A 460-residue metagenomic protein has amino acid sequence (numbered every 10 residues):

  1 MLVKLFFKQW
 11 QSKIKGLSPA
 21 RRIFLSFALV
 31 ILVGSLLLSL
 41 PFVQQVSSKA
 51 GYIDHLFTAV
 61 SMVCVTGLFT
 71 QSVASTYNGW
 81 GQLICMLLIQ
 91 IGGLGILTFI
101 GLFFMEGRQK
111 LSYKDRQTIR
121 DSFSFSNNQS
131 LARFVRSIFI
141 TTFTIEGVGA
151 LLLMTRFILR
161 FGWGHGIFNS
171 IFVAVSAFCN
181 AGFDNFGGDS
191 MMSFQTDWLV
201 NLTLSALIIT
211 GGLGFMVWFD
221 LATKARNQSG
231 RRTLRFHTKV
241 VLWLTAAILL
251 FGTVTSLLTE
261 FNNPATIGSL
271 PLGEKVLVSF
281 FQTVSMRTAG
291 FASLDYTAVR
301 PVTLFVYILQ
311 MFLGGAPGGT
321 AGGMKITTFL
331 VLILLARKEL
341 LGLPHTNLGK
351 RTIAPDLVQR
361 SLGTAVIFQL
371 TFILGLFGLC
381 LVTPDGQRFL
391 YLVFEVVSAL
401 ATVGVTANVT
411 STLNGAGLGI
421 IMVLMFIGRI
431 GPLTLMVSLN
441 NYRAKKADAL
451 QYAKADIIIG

Functional and structural regions predicted by a protein language model:
M1-G460: Membrane-proximal intracellular helices of multi-pass ion channels
